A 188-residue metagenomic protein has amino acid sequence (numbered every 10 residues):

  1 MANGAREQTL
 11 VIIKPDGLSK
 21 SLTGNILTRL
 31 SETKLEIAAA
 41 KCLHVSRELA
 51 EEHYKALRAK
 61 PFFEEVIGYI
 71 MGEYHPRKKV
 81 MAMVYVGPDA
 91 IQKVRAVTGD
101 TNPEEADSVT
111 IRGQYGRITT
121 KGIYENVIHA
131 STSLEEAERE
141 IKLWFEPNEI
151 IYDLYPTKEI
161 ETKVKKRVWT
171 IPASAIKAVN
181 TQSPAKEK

Functional and structural regions predicted by a protein language model:
M1-K188: Non-catalytic terminal and connector segments of soluble metabolic enzymes
